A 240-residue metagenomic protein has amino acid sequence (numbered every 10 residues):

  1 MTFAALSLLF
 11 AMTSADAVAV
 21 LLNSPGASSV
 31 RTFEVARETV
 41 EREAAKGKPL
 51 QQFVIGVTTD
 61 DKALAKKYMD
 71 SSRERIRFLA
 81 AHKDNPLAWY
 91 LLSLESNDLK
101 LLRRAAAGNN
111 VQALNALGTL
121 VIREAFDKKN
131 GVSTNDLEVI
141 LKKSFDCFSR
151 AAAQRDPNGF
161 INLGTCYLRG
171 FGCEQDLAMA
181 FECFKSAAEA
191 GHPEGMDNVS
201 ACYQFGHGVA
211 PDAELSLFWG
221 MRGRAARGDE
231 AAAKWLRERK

Functional and structural regions predicted by a protein language model:
L8-K67: N-terminal leader/linker segments that initiate helical-solenoid repeat arrays
V18-L22, R37, P49-F53, P86-Y90 (+4 more regions): Alpha-helical tetratricopeptide repeat
T32-E34, D61-E74, L94-L101, D127-C147 (+2 more regions): Structural signature of tandem alpha-helical TPR/SEL1-like repeats, specifically the intra-repeat loop/turn
E43, F78-L79, R104-A105, R150-A151 (+2 more regions): Canonical positions in the second alpha-helix
A44, A106, L117, A152 (+8 more regions): Fold-core signature of tandem repeat domains
K46-K48, D60-K62, K83-P86, G108-Q112 (+8 more regions): Short helix-capping/linker turns of helical repeat alpha-solenoids
V54-D61, L91-S96, A116-N130, N162-R169 (+2 more regions): Hydrophobic face of amphipathic alpha-helices that form TPR/SEL1-like repeat modules and related alpha-solenoid
L217-K240: Terminal, low-structured helical/coil segments at or just beyond the last alpha-helical repeat
